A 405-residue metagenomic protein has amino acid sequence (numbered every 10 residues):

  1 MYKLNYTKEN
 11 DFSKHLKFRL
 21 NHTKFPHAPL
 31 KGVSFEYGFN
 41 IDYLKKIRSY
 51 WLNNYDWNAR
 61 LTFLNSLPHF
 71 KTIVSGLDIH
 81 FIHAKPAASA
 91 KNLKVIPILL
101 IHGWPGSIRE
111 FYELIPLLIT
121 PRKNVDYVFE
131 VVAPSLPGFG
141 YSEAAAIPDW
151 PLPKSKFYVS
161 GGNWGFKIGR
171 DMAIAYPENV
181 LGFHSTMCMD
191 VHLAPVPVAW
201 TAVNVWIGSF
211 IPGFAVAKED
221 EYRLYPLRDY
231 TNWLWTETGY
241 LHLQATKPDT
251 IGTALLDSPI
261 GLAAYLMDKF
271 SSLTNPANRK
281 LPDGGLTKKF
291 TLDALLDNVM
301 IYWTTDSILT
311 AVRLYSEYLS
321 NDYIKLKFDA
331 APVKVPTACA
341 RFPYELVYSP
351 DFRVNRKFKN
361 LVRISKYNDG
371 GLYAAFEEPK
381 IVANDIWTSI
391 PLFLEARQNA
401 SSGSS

Functional and structural regions predicted by a protein language model:
S13-A87, A294, W303-D306, T310-K325: Non-catalytic accessory segments flanking enzyme active sites
W57-A59, N124, L136-L152, R170: Glycine-rich "HGGG/HGxG" loop immediately N-terminal to the catalytic nucleophile of the alpha/beta-hydrolase
I79-F81, I96-L99, V128-V132, S155-V159 (+6 more regions): Beta-sheet entry/capping signal
K91-E143, I390: Conserved HGGG/HGGXW glycine-rich cap/lid loop of the alpha/beta-hydrolase fold
L117, P121-D126, S155-D220: Conserved hydrolase catalytic core segment
I207-Y265: Alpha/beta-hydrolase-fold enzymes
Q244-S405: C-terminal subdomain of alpha/beta-hydrolase-fold enzymes, centered on the catalytic histidine and its supporting
